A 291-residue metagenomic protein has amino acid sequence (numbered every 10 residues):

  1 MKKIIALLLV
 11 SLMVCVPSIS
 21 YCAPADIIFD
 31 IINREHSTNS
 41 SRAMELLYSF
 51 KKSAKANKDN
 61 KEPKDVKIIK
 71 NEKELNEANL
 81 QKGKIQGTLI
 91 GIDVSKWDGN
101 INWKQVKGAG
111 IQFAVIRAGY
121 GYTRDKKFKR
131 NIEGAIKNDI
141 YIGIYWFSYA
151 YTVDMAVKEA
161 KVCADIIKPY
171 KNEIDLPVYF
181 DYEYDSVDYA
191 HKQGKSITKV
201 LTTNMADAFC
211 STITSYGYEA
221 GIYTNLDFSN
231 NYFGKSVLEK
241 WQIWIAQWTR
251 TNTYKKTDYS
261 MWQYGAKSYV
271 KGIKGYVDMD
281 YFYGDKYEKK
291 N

Functional and structural regions predicted by a protein language model:
M1-I4, L8: Positively charged n-region of N-terminal signal peptides that target proteins for export
L8-V16: Bacterial N-terminal signal peptides
C15-I31: Sec-dependent signal peptide cleavage junction
D26-S95, S236-N291: Functionally critical loop-and-helix segments that line ligand-binding/catalytic clefts of soluble enzyme domains
K84-G108, Q112-A208, T214-Y216: Substrate-binding cleft of extracellular glycoside hydrolase catalytic domains
I142, E219-A220, I243: Hydrophobic anchor at the start of a short beta-strand that flanks the dinucleotide cofactor-binding loop
A164-S186, F233-D258: Structural recognition of alpha->loop->beta junctions
I213, G217-N231: Aromatic-lined carbohydrate-recognition surfaces of secreted/lumenal glycan-active proteins
